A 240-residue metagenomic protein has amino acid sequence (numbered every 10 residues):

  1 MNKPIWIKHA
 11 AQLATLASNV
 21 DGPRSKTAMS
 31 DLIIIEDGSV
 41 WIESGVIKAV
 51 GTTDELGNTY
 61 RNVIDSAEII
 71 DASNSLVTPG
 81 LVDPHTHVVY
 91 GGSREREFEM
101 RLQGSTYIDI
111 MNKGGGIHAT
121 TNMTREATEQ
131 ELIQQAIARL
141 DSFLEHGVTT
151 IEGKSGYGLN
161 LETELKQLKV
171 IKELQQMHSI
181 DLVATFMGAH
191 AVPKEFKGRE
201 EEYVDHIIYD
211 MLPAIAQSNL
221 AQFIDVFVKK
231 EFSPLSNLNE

Functional and structural regions predicted by a protein language model:
N2-K3, A14-T78: Histidine-rich, glycine-flanked metal-binding segment
I5-K8: SH3-family beta-barrel domains
A10, V40, G45, N74 (+5 more regions): Divalent metal-coordination and catalytic microenvironments
Q12-L13, N19, G104-I108, H190: Active-site/binding-pocket entry motifs
S44, G114-G115, M187-G188: Short, conserved active-site loops that position catalytic residues or coordinate cofactors/metal ions across diverse
A67-Q135: Metal-associated gating/positioning segment near the N- to mid-region
T120-Q135, D141, T149-E240: Metal-coordinating catalytic core of metallo-dependent amide/deamination hydrolases
